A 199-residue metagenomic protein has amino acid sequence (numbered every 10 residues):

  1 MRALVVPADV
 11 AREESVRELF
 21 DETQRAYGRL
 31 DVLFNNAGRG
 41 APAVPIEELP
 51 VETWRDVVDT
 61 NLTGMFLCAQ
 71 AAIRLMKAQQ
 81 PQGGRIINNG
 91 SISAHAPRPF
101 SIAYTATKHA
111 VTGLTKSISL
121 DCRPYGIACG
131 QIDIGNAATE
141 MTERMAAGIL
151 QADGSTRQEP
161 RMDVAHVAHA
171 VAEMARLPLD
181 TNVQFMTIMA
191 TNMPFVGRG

Functional and structural regions predicted by a protein language model:
P7-L19, V51: The beta1-alpha1 cofactor-binding region of Rossmann-like NAD(H)/NADP(H)-dependent oxidoreductases
V44-I46, T53-V58: Substrate-binding pocket helix/loop in short-chain dehydrogenase/reductase
E47, A96-I102, E159: Active-site loop immediately N-terminal to the catalytic Tyr-X3-Lys motif of short-chain dehydrogenase/reductase
A69, T107: Active-site helix of classical SDR
R74, L120-D121: Alpha-helical segment proximal to the catalytic Tyr-Lys
S91: Residue(s) in the substrate-gating loop at a strand-loop-helix junction that position the organic substrate next
Q131-I132, Q151-G197: C-terminal helical subdomain
